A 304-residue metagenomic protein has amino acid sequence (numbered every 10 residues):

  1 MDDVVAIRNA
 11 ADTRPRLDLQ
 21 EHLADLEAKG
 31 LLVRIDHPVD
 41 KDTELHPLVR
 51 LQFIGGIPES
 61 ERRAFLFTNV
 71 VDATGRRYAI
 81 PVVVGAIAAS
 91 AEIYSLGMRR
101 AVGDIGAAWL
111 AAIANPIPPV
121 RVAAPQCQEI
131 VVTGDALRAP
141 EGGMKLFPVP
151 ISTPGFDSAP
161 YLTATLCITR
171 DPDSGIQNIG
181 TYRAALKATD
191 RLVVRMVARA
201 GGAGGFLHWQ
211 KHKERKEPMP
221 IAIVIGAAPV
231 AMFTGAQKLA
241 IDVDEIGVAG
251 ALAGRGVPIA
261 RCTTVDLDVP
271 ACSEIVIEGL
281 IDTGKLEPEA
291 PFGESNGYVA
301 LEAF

Functional and structural regions predicted by a protein language model:
D2-F304: Extended, highly charged
